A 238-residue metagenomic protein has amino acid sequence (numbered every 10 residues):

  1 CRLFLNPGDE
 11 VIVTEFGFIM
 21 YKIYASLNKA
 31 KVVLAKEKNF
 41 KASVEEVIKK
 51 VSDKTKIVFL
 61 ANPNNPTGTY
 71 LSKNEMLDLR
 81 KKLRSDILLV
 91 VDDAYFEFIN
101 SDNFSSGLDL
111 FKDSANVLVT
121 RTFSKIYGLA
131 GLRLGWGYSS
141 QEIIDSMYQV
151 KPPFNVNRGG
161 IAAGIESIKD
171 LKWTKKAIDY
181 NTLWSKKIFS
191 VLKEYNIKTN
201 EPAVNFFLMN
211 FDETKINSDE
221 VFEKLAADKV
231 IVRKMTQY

Functional and structural regions predicted by a protein language model:
C1-E10: Phosphate-binding glycine-rich loop
E15, L34-N39: Short beta->alpha connector loops at strand-helix junctions that form conserved, small/polar/Pro-enriched
S26, V44-V51, P66-L89, Y95-S124: Active-site pre-lysine segment of PLP-dependent enzymes
L27-V32: A short helix-loop-beta submotif of the ANL/AMP-binding
L34-A35, I57-P63, L89-D93, E201-A203: Short beta-strands and strand-loop turn motifs
N116-K193, I197-N200: PLP-dependent aminotransferase class I/II
T182, L192-D228: Conserved PLP-binding catalytic core of the aspartate aminotransferase-like
